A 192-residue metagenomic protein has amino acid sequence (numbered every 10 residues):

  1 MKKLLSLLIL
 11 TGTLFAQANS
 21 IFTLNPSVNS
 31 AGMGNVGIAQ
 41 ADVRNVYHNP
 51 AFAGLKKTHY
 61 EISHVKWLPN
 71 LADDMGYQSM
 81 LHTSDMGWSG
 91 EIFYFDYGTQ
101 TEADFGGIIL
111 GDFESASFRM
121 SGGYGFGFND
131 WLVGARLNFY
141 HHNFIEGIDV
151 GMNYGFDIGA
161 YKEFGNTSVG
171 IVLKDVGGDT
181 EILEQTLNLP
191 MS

Functional and structural regions predicted by a protein language model:
M1-L4, D130: Positively charged n-region of N-terminal signal peptides that target proteins for export
K3-F15: Sec-dependent N-terminal signal peptides
Q17-S192: Subset of outer-membrane beta-barrel
